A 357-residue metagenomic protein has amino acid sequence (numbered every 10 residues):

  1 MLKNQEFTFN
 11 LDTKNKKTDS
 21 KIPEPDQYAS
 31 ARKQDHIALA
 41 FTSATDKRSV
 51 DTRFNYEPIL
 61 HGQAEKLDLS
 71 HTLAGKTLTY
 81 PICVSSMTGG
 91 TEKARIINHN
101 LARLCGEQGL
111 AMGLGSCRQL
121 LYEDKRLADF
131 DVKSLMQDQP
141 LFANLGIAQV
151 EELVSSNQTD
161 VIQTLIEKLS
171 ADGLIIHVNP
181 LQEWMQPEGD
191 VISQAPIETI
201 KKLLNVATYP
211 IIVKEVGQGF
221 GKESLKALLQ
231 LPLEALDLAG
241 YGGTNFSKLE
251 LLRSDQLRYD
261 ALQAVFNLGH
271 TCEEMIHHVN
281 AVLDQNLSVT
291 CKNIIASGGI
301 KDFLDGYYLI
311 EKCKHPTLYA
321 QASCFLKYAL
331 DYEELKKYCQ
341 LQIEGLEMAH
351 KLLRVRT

Functional and structural regions predicted by a protein language model:
M1-T45, L262-K292, K301-T357: Alpha/beta catalytic cores of nucleotide-metabolism and tRNA/nucleoside-modifying enzymes
L2-D26, Y122-E123, E188-T199, L203 (+6 more regions): Charged/polar interaction segments and conserved charged motifs
L2-L145, Q149, M348-A349, R354-R356: N-terminal capping/small domains of soluble enzymes
K14, H61-Q63, S85, L121 (+4 more regions): Residue-level detector of solvent-exposed, low-hydrophobicity positions
S43, P58-L60, G75, T79 (+7 more regions): A generic structural micro-environment signature that highlights single residues at secondary-structure boundaries
A102-R103, E107, P140-L141, A148-I295 (+3 more regions): Alpha/beta enzyme core
L127-D131, M136, L228-L229, E250-S254 (+1 more regions): Short low-complexity, flexible loop/linker segments enriched in glycine and/or proline with clustered acidic
